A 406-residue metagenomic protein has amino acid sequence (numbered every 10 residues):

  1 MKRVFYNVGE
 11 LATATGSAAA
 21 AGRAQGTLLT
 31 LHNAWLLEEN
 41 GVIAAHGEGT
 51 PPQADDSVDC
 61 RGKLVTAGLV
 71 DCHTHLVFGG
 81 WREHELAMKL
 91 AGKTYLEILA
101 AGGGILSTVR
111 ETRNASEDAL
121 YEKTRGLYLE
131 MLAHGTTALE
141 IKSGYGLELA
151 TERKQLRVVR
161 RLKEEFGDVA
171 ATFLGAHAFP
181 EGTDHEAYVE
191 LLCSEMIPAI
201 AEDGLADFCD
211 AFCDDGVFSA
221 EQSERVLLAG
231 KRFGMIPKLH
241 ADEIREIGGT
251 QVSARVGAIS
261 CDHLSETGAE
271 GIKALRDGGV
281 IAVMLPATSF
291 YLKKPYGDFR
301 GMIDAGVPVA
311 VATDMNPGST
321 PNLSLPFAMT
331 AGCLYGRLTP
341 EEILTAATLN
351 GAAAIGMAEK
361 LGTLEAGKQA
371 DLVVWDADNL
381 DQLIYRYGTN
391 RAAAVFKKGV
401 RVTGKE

Functional and structural regions predicted by a protein language model:
M1-P51, L380-Q382: N-terminal metal-binding scaffold of metallo-dependent hydrolase/deaminase domains
V4, D55-D59, A171, V395: Conserved beta-strand scaffold positions in the cores of enzyme catalytic domains, especially in NTP/NDP-utilizing
V8, L36, G41, G62 (+14 more regions): Divalent metal-coordination and catalytic microenvironments
C60-K123: Metal-associated gating/positioning segment near the N- to mid-region
T108-R125, T137-I247: Metal-coordinating catalytic core of metallo-dependent amide/deamination hydrolases
M131, A199-I200, V226, G230 (+3 more regions): Generic structural signal for hydrophobic
I236, E246-T363, W375-D381, Y387-T389 (+1 more regions): Active-site-adjacent C-terminal substructures of enzyme catalytic domains
A392-E406: Short peripheral tails and domain-boundary helices/loops at the edges of structured domains
